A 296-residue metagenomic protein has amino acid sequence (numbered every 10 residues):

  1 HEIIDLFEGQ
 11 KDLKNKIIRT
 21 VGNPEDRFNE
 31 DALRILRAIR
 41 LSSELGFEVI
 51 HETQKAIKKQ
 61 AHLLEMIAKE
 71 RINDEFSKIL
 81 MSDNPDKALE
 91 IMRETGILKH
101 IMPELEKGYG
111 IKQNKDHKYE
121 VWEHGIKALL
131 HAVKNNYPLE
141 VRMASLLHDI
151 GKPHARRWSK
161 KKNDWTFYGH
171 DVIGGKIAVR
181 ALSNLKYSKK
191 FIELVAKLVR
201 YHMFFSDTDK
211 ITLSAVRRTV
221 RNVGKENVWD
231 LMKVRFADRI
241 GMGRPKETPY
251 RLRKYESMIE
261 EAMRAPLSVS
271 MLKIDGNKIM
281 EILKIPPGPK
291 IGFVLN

Functional and structural regions predicted by a protein language model:
H1-L146, I150-G169, I173-Y187, D275 (+1 more regions): Glycine- and charge-enriched loop/helix tracts that form the active or gating conduit in phosphate/cation-handling
K107, H131-N296: C-terminal subdomains that position terminal phosphate/3'-OH groups for nucleotidyl transfer/ligation, primarily on
